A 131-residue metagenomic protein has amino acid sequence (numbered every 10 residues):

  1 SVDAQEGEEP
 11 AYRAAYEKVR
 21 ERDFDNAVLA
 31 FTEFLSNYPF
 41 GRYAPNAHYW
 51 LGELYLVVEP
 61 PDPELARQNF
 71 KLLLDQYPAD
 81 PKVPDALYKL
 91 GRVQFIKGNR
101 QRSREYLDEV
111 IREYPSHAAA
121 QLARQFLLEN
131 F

Functional and structural regions predicted by a protein language model:
S1-K18: Acidic, proline-/serine-/threonine-rich low-complexity intrinsically disordered segments
F24, P61-P63, R100: TPR-repeat structural position
N37-Y43, P60, L74-K82, K97 (+1 more regions): Short solvent-exposed coil/turn linkers within tandem alpha-helical repeat scaffolds
